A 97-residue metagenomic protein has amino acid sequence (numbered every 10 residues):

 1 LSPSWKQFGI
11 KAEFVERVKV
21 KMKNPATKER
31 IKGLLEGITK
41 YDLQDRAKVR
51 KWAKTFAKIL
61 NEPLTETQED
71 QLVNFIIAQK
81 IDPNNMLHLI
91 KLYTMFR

Functional and structural regions predicted by a protein language model:
L1-R97: Extended, compositionally biased non-globular segments
